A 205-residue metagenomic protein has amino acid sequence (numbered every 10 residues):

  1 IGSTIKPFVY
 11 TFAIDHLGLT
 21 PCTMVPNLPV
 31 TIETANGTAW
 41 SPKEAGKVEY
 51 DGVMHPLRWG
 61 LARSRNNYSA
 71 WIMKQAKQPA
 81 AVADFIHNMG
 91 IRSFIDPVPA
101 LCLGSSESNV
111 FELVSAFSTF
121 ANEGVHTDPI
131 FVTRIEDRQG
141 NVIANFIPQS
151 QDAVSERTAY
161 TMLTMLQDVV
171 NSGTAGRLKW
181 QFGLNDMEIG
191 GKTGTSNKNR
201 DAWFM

Functional and structural regions predicted by a protein language model:
I1-N27, G60, A116-F120, M162: Active-site SXXK
S3-T4, S64, E107: Catalytic nucleophile serine of serine hydrolases, specifically the conserved "nucleophile elbow" pentapeptide
I5, N109-S115, T119-M205: A penicillin-recognizing enzyme superfamily signal
F12-A13, I72, D84-F85: Residues within well-ordered alpha helices
I14, P21, Q75, M89-I95 (+1 more regions): Proteins synthesized as precursors that undergo proteolytic processing into mature forms
L19-V82, H126, R138-D168: Conserved catalytic neighborhood of penicillin-recognizing serine enzymes
T23, L28, P99-L101, I130-T133 (+1 more regions): Extracytoplasmic/periplasmic beta-strand context in beta-sandwich domains, especially the cupredoxin/COX2 CuA-binding
G37-E44, A76-F117, G124, F131: Mid-domain, small-residue-enriched loop/turn segments at the edges of structured enzyme/sensor domains
